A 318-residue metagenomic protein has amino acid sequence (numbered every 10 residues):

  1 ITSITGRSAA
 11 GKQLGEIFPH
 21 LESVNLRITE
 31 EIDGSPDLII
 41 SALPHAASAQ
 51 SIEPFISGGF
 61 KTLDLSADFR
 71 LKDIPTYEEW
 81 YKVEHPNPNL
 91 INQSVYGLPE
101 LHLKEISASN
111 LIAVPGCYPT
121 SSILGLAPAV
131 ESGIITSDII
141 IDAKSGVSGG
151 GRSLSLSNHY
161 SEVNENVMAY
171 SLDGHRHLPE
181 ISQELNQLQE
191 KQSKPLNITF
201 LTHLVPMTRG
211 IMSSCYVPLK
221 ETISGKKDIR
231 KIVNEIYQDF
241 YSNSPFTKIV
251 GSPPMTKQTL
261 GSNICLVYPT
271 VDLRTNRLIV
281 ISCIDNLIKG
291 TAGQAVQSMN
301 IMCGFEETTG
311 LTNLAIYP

Functional and structural regions predicted by a protein language model:
I1-E165, Y170-L172, E190-S193, T270-R274 (+1 more regions): N-terminal Rossmann-like NAD(P) cofactor-binding subdomain of oxidoreductases, focused on the glycine-rich
Q93, C117-L124, L172-E180, D228 (+4 more regions): Conserved active-site and cofactor/substrate-binding residues in soluble primary-metabolism enzymes
S94, L196, N263-C265: Short beta-strand or tight-loop elements that sit immediately N-terminal to catalytic metal-binding acidic residues
S137-I141, K194-T199, F246-V250, G310: A short coil-to-beta-strand element that immediately follows conserved catalytic motifs
A169-D173, V205-P206, M255-T259: Short Gly/Pro-enriched turn/cap motifs at secondary-structure boundaries
G174-F200, L204-T208, M212-S214: Oxyanion-binding "anion nests"
Y216-P318: C-terminal active-site/capping subdomain that shapes the small-molecule cofactor and substrate pocket of enzyme
